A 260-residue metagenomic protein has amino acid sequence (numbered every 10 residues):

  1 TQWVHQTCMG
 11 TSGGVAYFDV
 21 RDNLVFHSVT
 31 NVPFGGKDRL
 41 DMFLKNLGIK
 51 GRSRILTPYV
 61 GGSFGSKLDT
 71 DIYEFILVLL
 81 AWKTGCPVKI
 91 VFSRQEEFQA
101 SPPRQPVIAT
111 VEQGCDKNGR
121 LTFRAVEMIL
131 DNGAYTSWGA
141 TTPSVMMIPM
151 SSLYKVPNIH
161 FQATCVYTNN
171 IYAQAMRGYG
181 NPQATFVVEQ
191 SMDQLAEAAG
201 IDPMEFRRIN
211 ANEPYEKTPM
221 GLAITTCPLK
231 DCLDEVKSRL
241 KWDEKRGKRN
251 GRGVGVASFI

Functional and structural regions predicted by a protein language model:
T1-I260: Structural alpha/beta core scaffold segments of enzyme domains
